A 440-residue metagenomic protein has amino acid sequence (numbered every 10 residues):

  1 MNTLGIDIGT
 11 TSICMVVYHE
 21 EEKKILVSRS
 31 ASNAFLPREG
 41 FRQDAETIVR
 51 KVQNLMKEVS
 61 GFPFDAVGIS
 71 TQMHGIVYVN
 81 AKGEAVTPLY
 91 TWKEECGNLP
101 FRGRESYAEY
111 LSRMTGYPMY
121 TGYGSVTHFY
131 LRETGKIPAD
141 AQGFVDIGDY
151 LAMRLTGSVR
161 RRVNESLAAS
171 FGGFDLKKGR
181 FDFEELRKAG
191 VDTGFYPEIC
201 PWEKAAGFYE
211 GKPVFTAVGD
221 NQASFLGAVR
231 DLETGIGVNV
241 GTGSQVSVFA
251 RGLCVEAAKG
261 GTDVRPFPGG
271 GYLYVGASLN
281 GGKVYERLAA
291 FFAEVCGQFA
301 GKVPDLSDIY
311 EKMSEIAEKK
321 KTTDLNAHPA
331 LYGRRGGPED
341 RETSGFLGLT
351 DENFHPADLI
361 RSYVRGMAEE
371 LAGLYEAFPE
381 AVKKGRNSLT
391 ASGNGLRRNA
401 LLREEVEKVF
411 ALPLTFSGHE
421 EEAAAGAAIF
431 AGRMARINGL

Functional and structural regions predicted by a protein language model:
M1-P88, R113, D140, P197 (+3 more regions): N-terminal glycine/serine-rich phosphate-binding loop of ATP-dependent small-molecule kinases, especially carbohydrate
L4-G5, V17, N98, R104-P118 (+5 more regions): Active-site core segments that coordinate phosphate-bearing ligands/cofactors across diverse enzyme families
R29-S30, Y90, R251, A277: Short clusters of small/polar residues that mark proteolytic maturation junctions
A34-P37, E95-G97, G282-K283: A short local loop/turn or secondary-structure capping micro-motif enriched for an aromatic residue
D44, E94, D220: Short, conserved phosphate/pyrophosphate- and ester-handling motifs at nucleotide-, phospho-/glycolipid
G61-W92, Y117-G122, A152-K177, C200 (+2 more regions): Short beta-strand-loop/turn "lid" adjacent to the catalytic site in phosphate-handling enzymes
L186-K204: A conserved helix-loop-beta module that forms one wall/lid of the active-site cleft in ATP-utilizing catalytic domains
